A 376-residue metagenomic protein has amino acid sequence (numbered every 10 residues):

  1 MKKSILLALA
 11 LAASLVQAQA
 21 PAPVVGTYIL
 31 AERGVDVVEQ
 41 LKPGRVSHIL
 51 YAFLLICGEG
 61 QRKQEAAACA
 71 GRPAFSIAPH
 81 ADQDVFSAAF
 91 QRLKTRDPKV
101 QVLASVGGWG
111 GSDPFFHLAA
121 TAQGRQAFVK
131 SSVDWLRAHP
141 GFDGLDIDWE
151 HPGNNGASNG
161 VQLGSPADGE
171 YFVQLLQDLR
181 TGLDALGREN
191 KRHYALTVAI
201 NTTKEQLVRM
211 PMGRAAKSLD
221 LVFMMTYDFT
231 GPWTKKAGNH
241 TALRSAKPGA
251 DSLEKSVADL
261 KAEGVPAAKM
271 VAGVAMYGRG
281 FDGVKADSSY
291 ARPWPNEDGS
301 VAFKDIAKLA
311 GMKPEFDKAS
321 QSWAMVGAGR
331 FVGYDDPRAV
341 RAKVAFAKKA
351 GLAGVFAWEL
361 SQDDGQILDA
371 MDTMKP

Functional and structural regions predicted by a protein language model:
L9-A18: Hydrophobic h-region of N-terminal signal peptides that target proteins for export in Gram-negative bacteria
A20-L136, L163, V173: Glycan-recognition patch characteristic of GH18 chitinases/ENGases and related GlcNAc/peptidoglycan-binding proteins
G26, G58-D82, P152-I306: Substrate-binding surface in catalytic domains of secreted glycosidases
I49, A104, I147, L179 (+4 more regions): Conserved, mostly hydrophobic/aromatic
Q83-Q91, V129-V133, G169-R180, L253-A258 (+2 more regions): Generic structural signal for well-ordered alpha-helices, preferentially at hydrophobic/aromatic core positions
T121-D146, L175-G182, L207-S218: An active-site-proximal structural segment forming one wall of the substrate-binding cleft that immediately precedes
E297-G351: Hydrophobic, secondary-structure "cap" segments at the distal end of domains
D336-P376: Acidic/aromatic/glycine-rich contiguous surface patches that form carbohydrate-binding/processing clefts and analogous
